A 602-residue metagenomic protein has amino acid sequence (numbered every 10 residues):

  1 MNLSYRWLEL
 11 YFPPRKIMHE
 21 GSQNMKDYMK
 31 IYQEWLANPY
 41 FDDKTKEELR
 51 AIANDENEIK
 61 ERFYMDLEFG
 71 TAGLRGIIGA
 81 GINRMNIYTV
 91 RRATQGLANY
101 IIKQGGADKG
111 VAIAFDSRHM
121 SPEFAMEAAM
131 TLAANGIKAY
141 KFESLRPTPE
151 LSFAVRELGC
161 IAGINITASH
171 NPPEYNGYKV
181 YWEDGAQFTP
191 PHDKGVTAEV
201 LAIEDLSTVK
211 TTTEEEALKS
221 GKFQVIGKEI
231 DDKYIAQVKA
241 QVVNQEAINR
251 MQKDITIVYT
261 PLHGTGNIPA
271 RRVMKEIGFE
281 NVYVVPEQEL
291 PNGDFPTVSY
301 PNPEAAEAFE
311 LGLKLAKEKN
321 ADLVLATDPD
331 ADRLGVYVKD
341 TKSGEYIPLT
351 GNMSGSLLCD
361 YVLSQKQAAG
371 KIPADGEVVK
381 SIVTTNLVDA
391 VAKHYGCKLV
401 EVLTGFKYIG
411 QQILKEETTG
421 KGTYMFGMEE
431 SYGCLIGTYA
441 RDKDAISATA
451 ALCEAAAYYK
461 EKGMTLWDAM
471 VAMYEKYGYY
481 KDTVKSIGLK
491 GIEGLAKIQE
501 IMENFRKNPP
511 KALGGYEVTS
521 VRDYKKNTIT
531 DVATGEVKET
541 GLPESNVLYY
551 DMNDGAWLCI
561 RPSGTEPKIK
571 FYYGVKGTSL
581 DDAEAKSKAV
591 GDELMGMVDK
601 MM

Functional and structural regions predicted by a protein language model:
K26-A128, A217, F223-D254, T265: An N-terminal, well-structured beta->alpha segment
L36, E58-F63, L67, N176-E310 (+1 more regions): Gly/Ser/Thr-enriched, mixed-charge loops and adjacent short helices that form phosphate/oxyanion-binding elements
F63-N83, A168-N171, P261-V273, P329 (+3 more regions): Conserved phosphate/anionic-ligand binding catalytic regions in large, soluble enzymes, centered on
G110-D116, T256-Y259, I268, L435 (+1 more regions): Short glycine-rich or small-residue beta-strand-to-loop segments that form or flank ligand, phosphate, metal/Fe-S
A112-Y175, K275, E280-G335: N-terminal small/polar loop signature for handling phosphorylated ligands or for N-terminal nucleophile
E143-E204, N302-A326, S356-V362, E377-N386 (+1 more regions): Phosphate/diphosphate-binding loops
K317, A321-L323, E345-I347, Q365-R561 (+3 more regions): Phosphate-binding and adjacent anionic-ligand microenvironments
